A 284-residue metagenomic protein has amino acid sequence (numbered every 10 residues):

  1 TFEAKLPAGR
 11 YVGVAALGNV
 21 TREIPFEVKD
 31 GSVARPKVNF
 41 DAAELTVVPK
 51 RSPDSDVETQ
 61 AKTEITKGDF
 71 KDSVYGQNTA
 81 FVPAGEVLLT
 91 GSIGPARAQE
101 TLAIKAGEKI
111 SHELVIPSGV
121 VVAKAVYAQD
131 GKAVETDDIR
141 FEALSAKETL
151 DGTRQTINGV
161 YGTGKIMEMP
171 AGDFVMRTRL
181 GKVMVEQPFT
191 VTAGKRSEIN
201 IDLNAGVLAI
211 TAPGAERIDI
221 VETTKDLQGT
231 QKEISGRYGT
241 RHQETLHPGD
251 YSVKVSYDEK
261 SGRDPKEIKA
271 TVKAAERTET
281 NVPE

Functional and structural regions predicted by a protein language model:
T1, F26-V28, G68-V74, L102-I104 (+3 more regions): Short beta-strand segments within Ig-like beta-sandwich modules, predominantly Fibronectin type-III
T1, K5-L17, E27-A34, E44-E58 (+1 more regions): Post-signal-peptide, soluble extracytosolic/periplasmic N-terminal scaffold domains of envelope/secretory systems
T1, R51-D69, A128-R154, G214-Q231: Short, ordered, surface-exposed loop/turn motifs in non-cytosolic proteins
F2-V12, A16-N19, F40, Q77-P95 (+5 more regions): Short Pro-Gly-centered beta-turn/loop motif in secreted/extracellular proteins
L17-D41, G94-P117, L180-N204, D258-E284: Structured interaction patches on ligand/partner-binding surfaces of diverse proteins
V33, V48-R51, V74-Q77, K109 (+4 more regions): Short, recurring structural edge motifs at helix starts
E44-P53, L114, V120-D130, V207-G214: A short, amphipathic beta-strand motif
N204, T211-D250, V255: Intrinsically disordered, low-complexity segments enriched in Gly and acidic/Ser/Thr residues that form flexible
